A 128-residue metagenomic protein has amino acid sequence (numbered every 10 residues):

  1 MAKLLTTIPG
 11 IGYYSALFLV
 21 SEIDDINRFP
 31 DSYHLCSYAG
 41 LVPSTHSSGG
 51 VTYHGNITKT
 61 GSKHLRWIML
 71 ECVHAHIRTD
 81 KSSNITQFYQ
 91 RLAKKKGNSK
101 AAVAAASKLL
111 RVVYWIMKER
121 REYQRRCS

Functional and structural regions predicted by a protein language model:
M1-S128: A detector of single, family-specific signature residues that are central to catalytic or substrate-handling motifs
